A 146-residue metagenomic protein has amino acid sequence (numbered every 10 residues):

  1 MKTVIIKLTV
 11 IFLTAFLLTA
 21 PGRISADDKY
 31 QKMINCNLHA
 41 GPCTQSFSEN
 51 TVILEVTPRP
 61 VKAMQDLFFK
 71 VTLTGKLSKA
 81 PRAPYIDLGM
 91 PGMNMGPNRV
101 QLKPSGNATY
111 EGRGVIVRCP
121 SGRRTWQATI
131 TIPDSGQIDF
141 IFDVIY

Functional and structural regions predicted by a protein language model:
M1-T9: Bacterial N-terminal signal peptides that target proteins for export
T9-L17: Bacterial N-terminal signal peptides
G22-T125, T129-I132, I138-Y146: Contiguous segments within soluble domain cores/interaction surfaces
